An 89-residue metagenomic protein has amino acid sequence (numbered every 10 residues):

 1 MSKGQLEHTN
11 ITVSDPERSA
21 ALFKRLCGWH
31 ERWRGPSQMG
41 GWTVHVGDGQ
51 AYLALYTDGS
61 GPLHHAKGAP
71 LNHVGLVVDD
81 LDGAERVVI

Functional and structural regions predicted by a protein language model:
K3, I11-L53, G83-A84: Core segments of cupin and vicinal oxygen chelate
Q5-D15, V44-H45, L63-I89: Vicinal oxygen chelate
W29, S60-G61: Short beta-turn/strand-loop junction motif enriched in small, turn-promoting residues
Y52, G59-S60: Short, conserved turn/kink motifs that form compact alpha/beta structural patches or helix kinks used as
A54-Y56, G75: Short, conserved beta-strand segments within well-ordered enzyme catalytic domains that often line or immediately flank
T57-D58, I89: N-terminal low-hydrophobic presequence detector
